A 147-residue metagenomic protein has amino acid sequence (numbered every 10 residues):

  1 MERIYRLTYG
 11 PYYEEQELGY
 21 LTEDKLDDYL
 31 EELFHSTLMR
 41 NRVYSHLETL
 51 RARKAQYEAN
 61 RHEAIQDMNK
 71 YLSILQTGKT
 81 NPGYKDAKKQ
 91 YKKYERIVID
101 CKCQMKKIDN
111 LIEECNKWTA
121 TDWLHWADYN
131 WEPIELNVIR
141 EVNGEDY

Functional and structural regions predicted by a protein language model:
E2-Y12: Short aromatic-glycine-(Arg/Gly/Cys) micro-motifs in beta-strand/loop hairpins
L7, E17-T22: N-terminal coiled-coil initiation/transition segments in long coiled-coil scaffolds
L21-I65: Short, charge/polar-rich alpha-helical segments
A52-Y94, V98: Extended alpha-helical coiled-coil "stalk/arm" regions that act as elongated linkers or oligomerization scaffolds
Q90-D122: Amphipathic alpha-helical coiled-coil segments
A120-E135: Charged, alpha-helical coiled-coil and adjacent rod-like segments in eukaryotic scaffold subunits that mediate
R140-Y147: Short acidic DE-rich linear segments
